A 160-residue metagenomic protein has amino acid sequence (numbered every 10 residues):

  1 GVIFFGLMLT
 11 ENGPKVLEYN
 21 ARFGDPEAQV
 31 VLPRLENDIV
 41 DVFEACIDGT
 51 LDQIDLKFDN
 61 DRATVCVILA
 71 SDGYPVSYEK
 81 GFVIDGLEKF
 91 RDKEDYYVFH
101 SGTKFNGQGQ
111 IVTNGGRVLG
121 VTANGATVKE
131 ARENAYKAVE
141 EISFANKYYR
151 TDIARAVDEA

Functional and structural regions predicted by a protein language model:
G1-I3, N20-K93, N106: Active-site "cap" helix and flanking loop/linker of ATP-utilizing ligase/carboxylase catalytic domains
G1-L9, T151: A short glycine-rich, hydrophobically flanked beta-strand micro-motif that places a catalytic Asp/Glu for divalent metal
I3, K15-L17, R117: Protein kinase-like catalytic core scaffold
L9-D25: Conserved phosphate/anionic-ligand binding catalytic regions in large, soluble enzymes, centered on
L9-E11, F58-D61, R91-K93, I111-R117: A structural signal for short secondary-structure junctions
T10, R34, D38, V42-T50 (+2 more regions): Change "in soluble alpha/beta enzymes" to "in soluble alpha/beta proteins
D92-G102: Hydrophobic alpha-helical segments of multi-pass membrane transport proteins
T103-Q108, V112-A160: Generic C-terminus detector
